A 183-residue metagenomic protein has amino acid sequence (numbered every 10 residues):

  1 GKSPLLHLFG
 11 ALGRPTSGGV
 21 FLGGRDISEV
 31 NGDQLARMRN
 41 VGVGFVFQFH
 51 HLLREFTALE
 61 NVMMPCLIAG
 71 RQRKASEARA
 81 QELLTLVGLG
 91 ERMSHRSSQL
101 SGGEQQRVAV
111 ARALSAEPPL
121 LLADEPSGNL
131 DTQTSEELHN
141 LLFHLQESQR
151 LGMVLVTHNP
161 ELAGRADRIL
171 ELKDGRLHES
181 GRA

Functional and structural regions predicted by a protein language model:
K2-R165, I169-L172: ABC family nucleotide-binding domain
S28-E29, S180-A183: Short amphipathic beta-strand/extended segments with alternating polar/hydrophobic composition
I169-G181: H-loop (His-switch) and adjacent beta-strand-loop-beta switch element of ABC-type ATPase nucleotide-binding domains
